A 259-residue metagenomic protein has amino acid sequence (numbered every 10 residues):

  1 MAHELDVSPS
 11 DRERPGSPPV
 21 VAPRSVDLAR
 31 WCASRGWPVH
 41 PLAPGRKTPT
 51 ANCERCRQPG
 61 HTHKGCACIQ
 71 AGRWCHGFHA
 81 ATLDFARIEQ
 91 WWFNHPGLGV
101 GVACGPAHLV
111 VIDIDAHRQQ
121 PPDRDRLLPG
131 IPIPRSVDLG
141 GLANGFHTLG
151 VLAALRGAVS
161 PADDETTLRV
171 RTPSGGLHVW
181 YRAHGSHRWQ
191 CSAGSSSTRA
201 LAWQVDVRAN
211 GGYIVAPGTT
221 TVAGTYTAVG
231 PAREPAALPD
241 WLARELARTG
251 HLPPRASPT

Functional and structural regions predicted by a protein language model:
A2-P258: Conserved phosphate/metal-binding and DNA-contacting active-site motifs used in DNA phosphodiester-bond processing
